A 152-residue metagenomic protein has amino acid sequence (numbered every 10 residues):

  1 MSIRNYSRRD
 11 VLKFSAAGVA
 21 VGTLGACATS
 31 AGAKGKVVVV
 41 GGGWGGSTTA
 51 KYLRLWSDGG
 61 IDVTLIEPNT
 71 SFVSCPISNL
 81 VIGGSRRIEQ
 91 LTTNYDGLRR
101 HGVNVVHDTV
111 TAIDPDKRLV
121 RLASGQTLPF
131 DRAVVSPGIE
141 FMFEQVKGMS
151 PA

Functional and structural regions predicted by a protein language model:
M1-G22: N-terminal secretory signal peptides and thylakoid transit peptides that target proteins across membranes
G25-A26: C-terminal motif of bacterial Sec signal peptides marking the signal peptidase cleavage site
T29-N104, G148-M149: Beta1-alpha1 glycine-rich phosphate/pyrophosphate-binding loop at the start of Rossmann-like nucleotide-binding domains
D108-D116: A conserved short coil-to-beta-strand element within the FAD-binding core of flavoproteins
L122, V135-S136: Redox-cofactor binding/interface segments in oxidoreductases and associated redox assembly factors
Q126-R132: Core beta-strand elements of the Rossmann-like FAD/NAD(P) dinucleotide-binding domain in flavoenzyme oxidoreductases
P137-A152: Glycine-rich dinucleotide-binding loop and its adjacent helix/turn
